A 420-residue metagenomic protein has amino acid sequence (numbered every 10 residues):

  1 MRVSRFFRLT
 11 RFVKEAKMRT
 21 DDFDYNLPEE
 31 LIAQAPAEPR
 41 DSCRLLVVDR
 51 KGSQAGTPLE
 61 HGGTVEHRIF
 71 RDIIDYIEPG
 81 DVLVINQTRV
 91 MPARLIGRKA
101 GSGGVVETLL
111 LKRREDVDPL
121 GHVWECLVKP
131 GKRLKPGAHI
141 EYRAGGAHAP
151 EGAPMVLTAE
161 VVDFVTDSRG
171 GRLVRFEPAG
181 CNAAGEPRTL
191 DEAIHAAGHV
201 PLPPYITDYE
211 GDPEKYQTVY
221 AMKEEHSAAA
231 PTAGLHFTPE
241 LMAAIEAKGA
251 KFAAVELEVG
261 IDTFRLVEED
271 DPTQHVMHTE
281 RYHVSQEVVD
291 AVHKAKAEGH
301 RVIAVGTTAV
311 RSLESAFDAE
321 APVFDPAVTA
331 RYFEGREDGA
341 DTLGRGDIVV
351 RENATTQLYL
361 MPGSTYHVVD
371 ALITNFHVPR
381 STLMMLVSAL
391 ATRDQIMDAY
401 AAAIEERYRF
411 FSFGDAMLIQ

Functional and structural regions predicted by a protein language model:
R2-R5, L9-R11, P58: Intrinsically disordered, low-complexity segments enriched in serine/proline and basic residues
K14-Q420: Surface-exposed, charge/polar-rich loops and edge strands
